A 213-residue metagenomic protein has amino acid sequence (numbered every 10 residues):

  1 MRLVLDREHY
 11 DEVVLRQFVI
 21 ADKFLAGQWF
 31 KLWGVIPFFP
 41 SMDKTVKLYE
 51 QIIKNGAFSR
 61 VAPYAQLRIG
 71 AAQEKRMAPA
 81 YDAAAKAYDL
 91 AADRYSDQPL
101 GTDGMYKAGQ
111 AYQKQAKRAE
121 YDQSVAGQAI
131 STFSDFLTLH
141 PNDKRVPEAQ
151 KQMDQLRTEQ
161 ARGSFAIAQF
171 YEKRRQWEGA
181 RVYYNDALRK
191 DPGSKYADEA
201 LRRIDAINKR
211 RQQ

Functional and structural regions predicted by a protein language model:
M1-Q213: Acidic, polar-rich low-complexity tracts and alpha-helical solenoid repeat scaffolds
